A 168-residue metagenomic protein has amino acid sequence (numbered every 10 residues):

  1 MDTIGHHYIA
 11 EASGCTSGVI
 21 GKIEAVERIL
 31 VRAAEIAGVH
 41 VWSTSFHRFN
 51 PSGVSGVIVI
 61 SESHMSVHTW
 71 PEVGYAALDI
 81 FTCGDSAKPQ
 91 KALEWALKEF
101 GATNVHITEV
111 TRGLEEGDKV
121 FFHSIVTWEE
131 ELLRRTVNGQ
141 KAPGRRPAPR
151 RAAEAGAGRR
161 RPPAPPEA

Functional and structural regions predicted by a protein language model:
M1-A168: Polybasic/polar functional segments that serve as interface/processing modules
